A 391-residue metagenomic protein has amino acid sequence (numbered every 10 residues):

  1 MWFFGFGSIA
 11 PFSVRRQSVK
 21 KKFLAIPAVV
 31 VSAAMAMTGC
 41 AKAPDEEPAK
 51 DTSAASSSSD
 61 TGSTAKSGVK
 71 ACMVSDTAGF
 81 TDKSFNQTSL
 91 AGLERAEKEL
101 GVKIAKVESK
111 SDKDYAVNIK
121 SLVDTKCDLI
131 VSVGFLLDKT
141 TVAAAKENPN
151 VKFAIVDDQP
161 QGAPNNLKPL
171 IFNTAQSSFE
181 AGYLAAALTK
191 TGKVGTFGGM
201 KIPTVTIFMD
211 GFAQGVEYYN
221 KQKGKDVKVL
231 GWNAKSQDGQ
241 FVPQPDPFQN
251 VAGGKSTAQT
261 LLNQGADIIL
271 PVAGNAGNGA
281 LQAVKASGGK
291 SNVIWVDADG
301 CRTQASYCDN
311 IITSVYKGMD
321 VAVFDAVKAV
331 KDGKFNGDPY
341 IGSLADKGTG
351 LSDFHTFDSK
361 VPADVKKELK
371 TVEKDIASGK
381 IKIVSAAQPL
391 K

Functional and structural regions predicted by a protein language model:
M1-V19: Short, Lys/Arg-enriched N-terminal segments with co-localized hydrophobic residues within the first ~10-30 amino acids
Q17-V30: Bacterial N-terminal signal peptides that target proteins for export
A36-G39: C-terminal motif of bacterial Sec signal peptides marking the signal peptidase cleavage site
A41-K391: A residue-level marker of the well-folded mature domains of exported/periplasmic proteins
